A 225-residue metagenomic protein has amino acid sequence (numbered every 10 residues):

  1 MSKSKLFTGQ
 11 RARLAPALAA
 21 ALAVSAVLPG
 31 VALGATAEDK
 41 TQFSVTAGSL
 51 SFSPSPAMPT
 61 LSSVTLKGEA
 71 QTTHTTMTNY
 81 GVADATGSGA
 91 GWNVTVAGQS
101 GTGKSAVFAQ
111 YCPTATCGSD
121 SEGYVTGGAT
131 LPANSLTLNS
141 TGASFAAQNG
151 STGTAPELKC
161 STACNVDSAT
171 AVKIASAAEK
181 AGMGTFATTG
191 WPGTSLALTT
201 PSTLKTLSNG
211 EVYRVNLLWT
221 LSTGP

Functional and structural regions predicted by a protein language model:
S4-A17: Bacterial N-terminal signal peptides that target proteins for export
L18-V24: Hydrophobic helical h-region of N-terminal Sec-dependent signal peptides in bacterial secretory/periplasmic proteins
V24-L33: C-terminal segment of classical bacterial N-terminal signal peptides
L33-P225: Signature of Gram-negative chaperone-usher
